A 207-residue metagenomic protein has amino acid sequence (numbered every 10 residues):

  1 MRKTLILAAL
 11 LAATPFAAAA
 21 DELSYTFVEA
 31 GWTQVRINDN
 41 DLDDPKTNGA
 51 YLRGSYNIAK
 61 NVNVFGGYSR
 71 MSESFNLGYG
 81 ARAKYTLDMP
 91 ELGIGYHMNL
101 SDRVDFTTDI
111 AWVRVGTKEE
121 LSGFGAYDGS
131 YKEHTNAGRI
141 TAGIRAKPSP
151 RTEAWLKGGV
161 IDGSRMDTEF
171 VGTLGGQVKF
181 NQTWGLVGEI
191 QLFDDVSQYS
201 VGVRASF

Functional and structural regions predicted by a protein language model:
M1-S24: Cleavable N-terminal export/targeting peptides
A19-V64, Y68-S74: Short glycine/proline- and aromatic-enriched beta-strand/turn motifs that initiate or cap beta-hairpins
S24, K46-A50, K84-P90, H134-I140 (+2 more regions): Residues that define the transmembrane beta-barrel architecture of outer-membrane proteins
T26-V28, K60-G66, S101-F106, A146-L156 (+1 more regions): Repeated loop/turn-to-beta-strand initiation elements of outer-membrane beta-barrel proteins
W32-N38, I58-K60, Y68-S74, D88 (+6 more regions): Transmembrane beta-strands of outer-membrane beta-barrel pores
N38-P45, S74-A83, K118-Y131, K157 (+2 more regions): Outer-membrane beta-barrel translocator domains and adjoining extracellular loop/strand segments of Gram-negative
L52-Y56, L92-Y96, I110, I140-A146 (+2 more regions): Residues on the lipid-exposed face of transmembrane beta-strands in outer-membrane beta-barrel proteins
D167-F207: Predominantly the C-terminal beta-signal and adjacent terminal strand-loop region of outer-membrane beta-barrel
